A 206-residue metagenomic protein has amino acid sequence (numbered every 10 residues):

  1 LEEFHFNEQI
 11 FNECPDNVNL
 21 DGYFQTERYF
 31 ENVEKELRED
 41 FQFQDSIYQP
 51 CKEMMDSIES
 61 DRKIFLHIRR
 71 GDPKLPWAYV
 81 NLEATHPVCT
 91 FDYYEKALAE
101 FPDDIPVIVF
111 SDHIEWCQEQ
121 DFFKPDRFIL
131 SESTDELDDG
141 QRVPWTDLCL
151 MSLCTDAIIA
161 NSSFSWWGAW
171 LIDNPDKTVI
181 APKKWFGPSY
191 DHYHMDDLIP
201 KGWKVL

Functional and structural regions predicted by a protein language model:
L1-D104: Secretory-pathway luminal glycosyltransferase catalytic domains
E2, A99, C149-S152, I199: Compositionally biased amphipathic helical and low-complexity segments enriched in hydrophobic
D16-V18, V107, R127, D197 (+1 more regions): Residue-level marker of intrinsically disordered, low-complexity segments enriched for small/polar residues
L20, I129-S131, L206: Hydrophobic residues at beta-strand termini and immediately following loops that shape nucleotide-binding pockets
F65, F128, V179, P200-V205: Conserved beta-strand scaffold positions in the cores of enzyme catalytic domains, especially in NTP/NDP-utilizing
L82-A84, P125, D176, D197: Generic alpha-helical propensity signal that fires on short helical segments and nearby coil/disordered stretches
P102-H192: Donor-binding and catalytic core of enzymes assembling or modifying cell-surface/extracellular glycoconjugates
G187-L206: Leloir-type glycosyltransferase catalytic cores
